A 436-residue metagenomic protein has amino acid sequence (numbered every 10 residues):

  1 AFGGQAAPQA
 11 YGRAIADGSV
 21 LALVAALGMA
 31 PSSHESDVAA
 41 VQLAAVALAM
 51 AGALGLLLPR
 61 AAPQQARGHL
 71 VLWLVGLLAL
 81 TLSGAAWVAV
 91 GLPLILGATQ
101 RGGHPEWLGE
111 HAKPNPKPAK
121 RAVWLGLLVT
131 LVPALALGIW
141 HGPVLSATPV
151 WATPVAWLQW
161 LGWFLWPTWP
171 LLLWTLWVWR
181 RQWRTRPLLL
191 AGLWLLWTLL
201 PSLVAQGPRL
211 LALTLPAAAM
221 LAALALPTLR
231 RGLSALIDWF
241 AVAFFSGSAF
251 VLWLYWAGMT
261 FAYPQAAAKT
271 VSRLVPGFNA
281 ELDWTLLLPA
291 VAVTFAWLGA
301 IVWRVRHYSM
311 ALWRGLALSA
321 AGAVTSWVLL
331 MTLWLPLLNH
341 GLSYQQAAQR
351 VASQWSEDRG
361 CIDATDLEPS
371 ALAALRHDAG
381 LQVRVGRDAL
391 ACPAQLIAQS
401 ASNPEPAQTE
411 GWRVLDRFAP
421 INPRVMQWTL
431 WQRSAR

Functional and structural regions predicted by a protein language model:
A1-A25, L43: Transmembrane-helix signature of polytopic, membrane-embedded enzymes that assemble or transfer cell-envelope glycans
F2-G4, S32, P59: Transmembrane alpha-helix boundary signature
D17, L21-M29, S146-T153: Juxtamembrane loop-helix boundary motifs flanking transmembrane segments in multi-pass membrane proteins
S19, L23, L43, A47 (+3 more regions): Alpha-helical transmembrane segments of multi-pass membrane proteins, especially transporters and channels
A26-S32, R304-Y308: Membrane-water interface regions at transmembrane-helix termini and the short interhelical loops of multi-pass membrane
G28-Q42, A85-V88: Short acidic/glycine- and proline-prone juxtamembrane loop motifs at membrane-interface regions of multi-pass membrane
A30, Q42-G55, R60, W174: Structured catalytic core of nucleotide-sugar glycosyltransferases
A39, L56-R436: Membrane-embedded architecture of ER/inner-membrane glycosylation machinery
